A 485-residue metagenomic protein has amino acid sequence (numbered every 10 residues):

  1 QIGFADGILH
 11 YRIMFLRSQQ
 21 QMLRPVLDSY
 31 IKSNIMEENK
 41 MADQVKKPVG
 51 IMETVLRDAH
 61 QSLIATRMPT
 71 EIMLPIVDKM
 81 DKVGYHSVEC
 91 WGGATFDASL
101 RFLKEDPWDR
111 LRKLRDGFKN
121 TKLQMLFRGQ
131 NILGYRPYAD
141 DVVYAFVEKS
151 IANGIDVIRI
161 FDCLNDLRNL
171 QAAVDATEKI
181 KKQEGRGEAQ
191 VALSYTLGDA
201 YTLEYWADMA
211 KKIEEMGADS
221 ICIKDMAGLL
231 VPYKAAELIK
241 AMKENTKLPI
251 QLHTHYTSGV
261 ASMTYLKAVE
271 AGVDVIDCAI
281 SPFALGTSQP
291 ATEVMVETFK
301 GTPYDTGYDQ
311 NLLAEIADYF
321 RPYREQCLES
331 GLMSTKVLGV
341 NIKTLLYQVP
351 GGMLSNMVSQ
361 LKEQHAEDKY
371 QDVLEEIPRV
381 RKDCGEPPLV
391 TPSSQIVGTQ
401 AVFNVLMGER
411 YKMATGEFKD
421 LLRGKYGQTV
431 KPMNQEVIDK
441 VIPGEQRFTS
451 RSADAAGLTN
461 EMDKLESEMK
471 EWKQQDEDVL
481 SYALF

Functional and structural regions predicted by a protein language model:
D6, F15-D28, S33: N-terminal amphipathic/hydrophobic targeting modules at extreme N-termini, encompassing cleavable Sec/SRP-type signal
I35-V142: N-terminal capping/small domains of soluble enzymes
I51-L56, V88-C90, T121-R128, I158-R159 (+4 more regions): Hydrophobic faces of well-ordered beta-strands that scaffold small-molecule active sites in alpha/beta enzyme cores
A59, M80, I160, I221 (+3 more regions): Conserved, mostly hydrophobic/aromatic
K79-S99, S334-T344, Q348-F485: Terminal or standalone catalytic/regulatory effector modules within metabolic enzymes and repeat proteins
G92-A176, I180, E188-M209, G228-P232: Active-site beta->alpha loop and helix N-cap motifs at the rims of alpha/beta catalytic domains
C163, D225, A271-S288: Glycine-rich phosphate-binding active-site loops on the catalytic face of alpha/beta enzymes
E204-M209, S258-A271: Catalytic cores of alpha/beta
